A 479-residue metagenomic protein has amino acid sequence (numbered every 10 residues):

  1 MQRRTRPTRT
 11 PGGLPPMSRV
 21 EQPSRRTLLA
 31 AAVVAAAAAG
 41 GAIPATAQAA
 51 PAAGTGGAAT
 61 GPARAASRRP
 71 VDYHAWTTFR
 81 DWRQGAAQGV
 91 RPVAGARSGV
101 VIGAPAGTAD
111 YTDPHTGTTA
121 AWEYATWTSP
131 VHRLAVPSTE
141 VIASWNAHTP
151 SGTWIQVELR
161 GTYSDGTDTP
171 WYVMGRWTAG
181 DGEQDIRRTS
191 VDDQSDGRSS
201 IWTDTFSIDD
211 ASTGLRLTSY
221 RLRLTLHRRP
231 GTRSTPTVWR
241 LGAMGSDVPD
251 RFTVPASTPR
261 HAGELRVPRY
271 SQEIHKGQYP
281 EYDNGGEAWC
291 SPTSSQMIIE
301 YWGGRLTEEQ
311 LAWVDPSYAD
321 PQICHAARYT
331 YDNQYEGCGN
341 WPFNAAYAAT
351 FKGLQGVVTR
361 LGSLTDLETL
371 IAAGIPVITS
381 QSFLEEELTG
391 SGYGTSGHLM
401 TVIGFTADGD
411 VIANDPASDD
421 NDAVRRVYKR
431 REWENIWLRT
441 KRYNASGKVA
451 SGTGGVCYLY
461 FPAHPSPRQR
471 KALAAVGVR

Functional and structural regions predicted by a protein language model:
M1-P23, A32-A39: N-terminal secretory signal peptides
E21-A65: N-terminal twin-arginine translocation
G40, A120, S129, D315-R479: Conserved active-site-adjacent core of cysteine acyl-enzyme catalytic domains
A52, T225-G337, G477-R479: Active-site-adjacent structural segments surrounding the nucleophilic cysteine of cysteine proteases and isopeptidases
P70-A120, A125, R133-V136, G152 (+7 more regions): Noncatalytic regulatory segments and standalone regulatory/sensor domains
P137-T149: A short beta-strand element within beta-rich, extracytoplasmic domains of secreted/secretory-pathway proteins
G180-W202: Extended, solvent-exposed segments with strong compositional bias
G197-R216: Short, surface-exposed tryptophan/glycine-enriched loops that mediate extracellular molecular recognition
